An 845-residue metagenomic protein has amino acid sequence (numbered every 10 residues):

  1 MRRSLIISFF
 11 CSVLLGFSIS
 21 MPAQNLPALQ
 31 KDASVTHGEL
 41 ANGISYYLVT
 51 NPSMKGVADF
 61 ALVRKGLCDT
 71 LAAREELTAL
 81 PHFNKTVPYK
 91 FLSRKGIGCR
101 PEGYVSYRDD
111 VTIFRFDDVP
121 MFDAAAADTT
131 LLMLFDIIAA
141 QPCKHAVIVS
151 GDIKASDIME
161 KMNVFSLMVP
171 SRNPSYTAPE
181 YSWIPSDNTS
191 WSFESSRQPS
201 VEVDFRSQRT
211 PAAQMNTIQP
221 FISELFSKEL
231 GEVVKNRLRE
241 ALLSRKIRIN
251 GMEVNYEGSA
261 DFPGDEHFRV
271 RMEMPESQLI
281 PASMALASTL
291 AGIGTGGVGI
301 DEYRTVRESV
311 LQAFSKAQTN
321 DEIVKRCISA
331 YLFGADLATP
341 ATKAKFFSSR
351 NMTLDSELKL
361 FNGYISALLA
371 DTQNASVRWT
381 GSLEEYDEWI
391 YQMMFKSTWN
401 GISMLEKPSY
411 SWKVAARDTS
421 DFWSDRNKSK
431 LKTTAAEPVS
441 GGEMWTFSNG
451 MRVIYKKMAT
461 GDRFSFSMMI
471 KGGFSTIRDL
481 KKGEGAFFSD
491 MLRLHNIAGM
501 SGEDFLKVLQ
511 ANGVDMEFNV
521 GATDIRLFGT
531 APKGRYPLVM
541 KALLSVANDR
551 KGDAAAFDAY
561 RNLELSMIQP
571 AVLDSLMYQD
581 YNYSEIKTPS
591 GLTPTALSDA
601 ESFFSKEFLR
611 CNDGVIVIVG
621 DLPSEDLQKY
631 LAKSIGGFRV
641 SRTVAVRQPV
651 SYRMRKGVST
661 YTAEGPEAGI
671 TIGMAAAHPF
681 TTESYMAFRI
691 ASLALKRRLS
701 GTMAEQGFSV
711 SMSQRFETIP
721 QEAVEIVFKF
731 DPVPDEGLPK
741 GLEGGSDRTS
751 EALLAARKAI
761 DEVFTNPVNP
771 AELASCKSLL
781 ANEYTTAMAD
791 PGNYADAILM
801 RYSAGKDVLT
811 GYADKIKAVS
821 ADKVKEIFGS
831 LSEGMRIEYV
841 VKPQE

Functional and structural regions predicted by a protein language model:
M1-S4: Positively charged n-region of N-terminal signal peptides that target proteins for export
S8-S18: Bacterial N-terminal signal peptides
A23-T50, I153-N216, P220, E224 (+7 more regions): Proteolytic maturation boundary segments
V49, M54-T78, V87-S150, P199-F221 (+11 more regions): M16 family metallopeptidases and their MPP-like homologs
S106, F193-S195, S259-F262, A435 (+4 more regions): Replace "in large, NTP-powered and nucleic-acid-processing enzymes" with "in large, NTP-powered factors and other
